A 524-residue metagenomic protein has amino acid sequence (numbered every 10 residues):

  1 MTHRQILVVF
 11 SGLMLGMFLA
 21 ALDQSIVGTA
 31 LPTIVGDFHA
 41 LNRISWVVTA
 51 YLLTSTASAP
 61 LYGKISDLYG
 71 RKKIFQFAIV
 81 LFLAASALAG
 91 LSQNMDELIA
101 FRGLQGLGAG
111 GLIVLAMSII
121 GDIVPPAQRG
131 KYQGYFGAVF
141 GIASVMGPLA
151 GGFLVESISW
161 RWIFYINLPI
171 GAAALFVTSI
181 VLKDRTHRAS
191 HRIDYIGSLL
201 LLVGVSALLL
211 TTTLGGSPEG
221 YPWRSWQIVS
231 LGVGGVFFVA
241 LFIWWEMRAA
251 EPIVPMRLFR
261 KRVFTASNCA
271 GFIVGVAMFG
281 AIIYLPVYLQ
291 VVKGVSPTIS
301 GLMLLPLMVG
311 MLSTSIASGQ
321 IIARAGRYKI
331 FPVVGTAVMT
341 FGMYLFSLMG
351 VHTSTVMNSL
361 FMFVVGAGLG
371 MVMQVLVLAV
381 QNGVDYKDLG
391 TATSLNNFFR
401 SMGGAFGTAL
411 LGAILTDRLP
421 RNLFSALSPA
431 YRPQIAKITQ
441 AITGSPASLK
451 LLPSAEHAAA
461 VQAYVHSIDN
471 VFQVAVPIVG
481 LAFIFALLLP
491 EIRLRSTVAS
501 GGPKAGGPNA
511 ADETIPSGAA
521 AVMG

Functional and structural regions predicted by a protein language model:
I6-S58, E97, S159, I196-S198 (+6 more regions): Transmembrane core module of solute transporters
F18, T49-L53, V80, G134-I142 (+5 more regions): Transmembrane alpha-helical cores of Major Facilitator Superfamily
A21, S25, G90, G106-V114 (+4 more regions): Small-residue-rich segments within alpha-helical transmembrane domains of MFS-like 12-TM solute carriers
T29, A59-G197, L201, L214 (+3 more regions): Helix-loop-helix hairpins in multi-pass membrane proteins, especially solute transporters
I34-V35, I65-S66, A150-I158, T212 (+4 more regions): Interfacial helix-cap and linker-helix signal at transmembrane-aqueous boundaries of multi-pass secondary transporters
R43, Q128-Y135, D388-L395: Cytoplasmic loop-to-transmembrane helix junctions
P169-T186, L202-L214, G234-R248, F485-P490: C-terminal membrane-cytosol helix-exit motif in multi-pass small-molecule transporters
A173, L378-A379, L395, F399-P490 (+1 more regions): Hydrophobic transmembrane architecture of multi-pass small-molecule transporters
